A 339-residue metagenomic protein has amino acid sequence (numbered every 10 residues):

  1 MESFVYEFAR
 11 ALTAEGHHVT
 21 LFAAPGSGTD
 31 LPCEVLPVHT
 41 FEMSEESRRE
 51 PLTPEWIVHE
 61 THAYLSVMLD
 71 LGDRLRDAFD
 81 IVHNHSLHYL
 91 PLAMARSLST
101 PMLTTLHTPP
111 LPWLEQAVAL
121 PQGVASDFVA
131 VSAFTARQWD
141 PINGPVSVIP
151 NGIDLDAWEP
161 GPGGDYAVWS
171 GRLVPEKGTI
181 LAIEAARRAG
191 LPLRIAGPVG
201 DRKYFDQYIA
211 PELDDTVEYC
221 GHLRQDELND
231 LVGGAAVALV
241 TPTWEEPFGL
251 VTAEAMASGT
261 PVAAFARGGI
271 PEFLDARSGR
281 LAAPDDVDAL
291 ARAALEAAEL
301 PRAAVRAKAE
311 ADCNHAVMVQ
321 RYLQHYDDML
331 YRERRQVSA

Functional and structural regions predicted by a protein language model:
M1-A339: Catalytic cores of nucleotide-sugar-dependent glycosyltransferases that transfer UDP/GDP/TDP-activated
